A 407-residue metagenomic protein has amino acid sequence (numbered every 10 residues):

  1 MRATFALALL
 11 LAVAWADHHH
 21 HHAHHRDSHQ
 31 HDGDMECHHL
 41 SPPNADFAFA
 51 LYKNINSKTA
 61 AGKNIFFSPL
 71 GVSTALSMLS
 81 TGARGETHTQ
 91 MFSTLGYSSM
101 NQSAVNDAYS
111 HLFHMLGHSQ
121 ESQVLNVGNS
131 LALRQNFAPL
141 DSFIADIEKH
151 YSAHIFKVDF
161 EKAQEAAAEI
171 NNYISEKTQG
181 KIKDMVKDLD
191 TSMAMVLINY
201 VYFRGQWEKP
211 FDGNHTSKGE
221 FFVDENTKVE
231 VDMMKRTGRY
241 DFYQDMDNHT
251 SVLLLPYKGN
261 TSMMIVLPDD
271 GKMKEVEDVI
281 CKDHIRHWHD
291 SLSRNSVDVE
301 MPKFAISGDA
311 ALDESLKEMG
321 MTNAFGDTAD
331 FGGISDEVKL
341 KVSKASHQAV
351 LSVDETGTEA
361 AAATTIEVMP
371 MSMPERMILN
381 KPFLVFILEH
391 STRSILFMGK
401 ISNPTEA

Functional and structural regions predicted by a protein language model:
R2-F160, T358-A361, T405-A407: Detector for small/aliphatic-rich hydrophobic stretches
D46-A48, H249-V252, Q348, N380-L384: Short glycine-rich loop/turn motifs
G62, N101-G271, H287-S372: Non-catalytic, conformational "gating/processing" segments within enzyme and secreted inhibitor domains
F66, T74-S77, M263-V266, F386 (+1 more regions): Structural recognition of the beta-strand scaffold that forms the well-ordered cores of secreted hydrolase catalytic
T87-M91, M273-V276, G308-A310, I395-F397 (+1 more regions): Extracytoplasmic/secreted cell-surface and envelope-processing proteins
M91-G96, F211-K218, V276-I285: Short Gly/aromatic-enriched secondary-structure transition segments
K344-A407: C-terminal soluble interaction/assembly domains
